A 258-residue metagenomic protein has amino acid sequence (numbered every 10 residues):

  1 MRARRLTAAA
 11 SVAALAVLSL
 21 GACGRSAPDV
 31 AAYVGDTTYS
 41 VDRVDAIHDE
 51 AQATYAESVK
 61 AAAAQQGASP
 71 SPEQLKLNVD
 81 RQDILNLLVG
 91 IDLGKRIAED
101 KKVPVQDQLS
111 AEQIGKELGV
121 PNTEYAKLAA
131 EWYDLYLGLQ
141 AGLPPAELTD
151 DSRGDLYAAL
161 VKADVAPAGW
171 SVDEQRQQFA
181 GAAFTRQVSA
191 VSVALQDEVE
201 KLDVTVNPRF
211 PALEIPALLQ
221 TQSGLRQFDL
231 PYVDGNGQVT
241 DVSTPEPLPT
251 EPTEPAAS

Functional and structural regions predicted by a protein language model:
M1-A14, R81-Q82: N-terminal export and membrane-targeting signals
A14-A16, D29: Exposed boundary/loop context
L18-A22: C-terminal motif of bacterial Sec signal peptides marking the signal peptidase cleavage site
S26-A130: N-terminal targeting/tethering segments
D45-D80, T123-E147, G154-S189: Well-structured core secondary-structure elements of compact alpha/beta domains
Q106-D107, A146-D150: Solvent-exposed, non-transmembrane alpha-helical starts
L148-S258: A C-terminal, polar beta->alpha supersecondary segment
